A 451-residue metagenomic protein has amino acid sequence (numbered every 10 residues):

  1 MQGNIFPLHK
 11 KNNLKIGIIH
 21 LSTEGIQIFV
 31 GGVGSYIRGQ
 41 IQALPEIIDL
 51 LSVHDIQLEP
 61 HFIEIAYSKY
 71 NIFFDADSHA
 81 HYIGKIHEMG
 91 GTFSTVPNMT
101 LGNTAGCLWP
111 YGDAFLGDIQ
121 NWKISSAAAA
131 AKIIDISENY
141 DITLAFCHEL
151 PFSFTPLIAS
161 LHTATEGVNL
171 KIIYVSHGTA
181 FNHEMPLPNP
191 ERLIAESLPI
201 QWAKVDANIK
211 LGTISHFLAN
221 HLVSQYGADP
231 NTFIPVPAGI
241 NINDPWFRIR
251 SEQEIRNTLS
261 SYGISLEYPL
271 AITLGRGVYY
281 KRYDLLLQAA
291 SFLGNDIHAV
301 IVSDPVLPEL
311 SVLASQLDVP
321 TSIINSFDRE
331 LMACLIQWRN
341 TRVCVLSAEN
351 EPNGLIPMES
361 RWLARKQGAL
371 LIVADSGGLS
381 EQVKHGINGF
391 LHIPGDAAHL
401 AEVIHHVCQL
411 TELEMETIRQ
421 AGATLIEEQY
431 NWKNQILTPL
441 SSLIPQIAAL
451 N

Functional and structural regions predicted by a protein language model:
H9, D55-S137: A conserved catalytic-core segment of Leloir-type glycosyltransferases
K15, I19, G212, L259-K281 (+1 more regions): Conserved donor-binding/catalytic core segment of Leloir-type glycosyltransferases
T179-A180, P190-L211: Membrane-proximal helix-turn-helix segments that form the acceptor-binding/catalytic region of lipid-linked
F217, G239: Carbohydrate-associated surface elements
E309-L331, L335: Nucleotide-activated donor-binding/catalytic signature segment of Leloir-type glycosyltransferases, i.e., the conserved
V343-V345, R365-A374: Short hydrophobic beta-strand element within catalytic cores of glycosyltransferases and related nucleotide-activated
E349: Aromatic "clamp/platform" in nucleotide-sugar-dependent glycosyltransferases that forms part of the donor/acceptor
H385-G386, F390-A397, H406-E412: Conserved acidic donor-binding segment of nucleotide-sugar-dependent glycosyltransferases
